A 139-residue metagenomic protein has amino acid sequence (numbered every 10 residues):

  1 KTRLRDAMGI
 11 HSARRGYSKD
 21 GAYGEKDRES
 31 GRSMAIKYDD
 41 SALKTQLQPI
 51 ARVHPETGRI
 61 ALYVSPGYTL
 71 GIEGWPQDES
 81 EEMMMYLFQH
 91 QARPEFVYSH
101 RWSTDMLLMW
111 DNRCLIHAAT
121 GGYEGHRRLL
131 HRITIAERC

Functional and structural regions predicted by a protein language model:
K1-L107, N112-C139: Non-heme Fe(II) oxygenase catalytic core, chiefly the N-lobe of the double-stranded beta-helix
